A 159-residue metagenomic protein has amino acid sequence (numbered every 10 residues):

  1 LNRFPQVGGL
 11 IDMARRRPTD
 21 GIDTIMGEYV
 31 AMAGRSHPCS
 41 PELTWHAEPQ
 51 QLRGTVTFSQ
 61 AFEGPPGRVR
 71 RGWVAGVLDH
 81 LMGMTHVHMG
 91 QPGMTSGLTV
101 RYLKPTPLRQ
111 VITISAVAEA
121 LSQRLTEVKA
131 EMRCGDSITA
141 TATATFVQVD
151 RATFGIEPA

Functional and structural regions predicted by a protein language model:
L1-D23, T106-L108, E119-A159: HotDog/MaoC-like acyl-thioester-processing domains
L1-T55, S59: Non-catalytic linker/capping segments at the edges of enzyme domains
H46-E48, V117-L121: Short beta-strand micro-motifs enriched in acidic
Q50-L52, M94-S96, I112, T126 (+1 more regions): Hydrophobic core residues within well-ordered beta-strands of beta-rich domains
L52-V87: A conserved, well-ordered hydrophobic junction motif at loop->secondary-structure transitions
T55-T57, T99-R101, S115-V117, E131 (+1 more regions): Residue-level recognition of well-ordered beta-strand positions that form the cores of beta-sheet-rich folds across
H80-T113: Hydrophobic beta-strand-centered segment that forms part of the acyl-chain substrate-binding groove
